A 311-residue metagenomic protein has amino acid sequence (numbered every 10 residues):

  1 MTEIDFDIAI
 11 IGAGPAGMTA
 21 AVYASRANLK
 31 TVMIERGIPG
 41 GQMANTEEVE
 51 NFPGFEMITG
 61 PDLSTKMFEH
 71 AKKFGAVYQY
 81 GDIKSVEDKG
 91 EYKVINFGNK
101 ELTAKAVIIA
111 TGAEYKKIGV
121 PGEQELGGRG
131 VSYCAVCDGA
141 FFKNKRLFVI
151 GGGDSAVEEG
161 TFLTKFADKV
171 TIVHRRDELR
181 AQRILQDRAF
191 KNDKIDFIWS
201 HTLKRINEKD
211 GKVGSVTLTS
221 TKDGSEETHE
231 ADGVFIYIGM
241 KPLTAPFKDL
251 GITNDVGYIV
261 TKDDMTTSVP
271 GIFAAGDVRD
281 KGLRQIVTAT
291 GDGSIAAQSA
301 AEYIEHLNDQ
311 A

Functional and structural regions predicted by a protein language model:
T2-F74, K145, S155-R183: Beta1-alpha1 glycine-rich phosphate/pyrophosphate-binding loop at the start of Rossmann-like nucleotide-binding domains
I4, A71-N96, E101-T103, K165-K262 (+1 more regions): A Rossmann-like FAD-binding core segment of flavoenzymes
G12-G17, G112, G151-G153, G276: Conserved phosphate-binding and hydrolysis motifs of nucleotide-dependent enzymes
Q42, K117-I118, V157-E158, R180 (+3 more regions): Glycine/Thr-rich phosphate-binding loops of Rossmann-like dinucleotide-binding domains
Y78-A140: Glycine/small-residue-rich loop that forms an oxyanion/phosphate-binding "nest" at active or ligand-binding sites
E114, G119, Q124-F141, I238-T288 (+2 more regions): FAD-site-proximal beta/loop scaffold in flavoenzymes
